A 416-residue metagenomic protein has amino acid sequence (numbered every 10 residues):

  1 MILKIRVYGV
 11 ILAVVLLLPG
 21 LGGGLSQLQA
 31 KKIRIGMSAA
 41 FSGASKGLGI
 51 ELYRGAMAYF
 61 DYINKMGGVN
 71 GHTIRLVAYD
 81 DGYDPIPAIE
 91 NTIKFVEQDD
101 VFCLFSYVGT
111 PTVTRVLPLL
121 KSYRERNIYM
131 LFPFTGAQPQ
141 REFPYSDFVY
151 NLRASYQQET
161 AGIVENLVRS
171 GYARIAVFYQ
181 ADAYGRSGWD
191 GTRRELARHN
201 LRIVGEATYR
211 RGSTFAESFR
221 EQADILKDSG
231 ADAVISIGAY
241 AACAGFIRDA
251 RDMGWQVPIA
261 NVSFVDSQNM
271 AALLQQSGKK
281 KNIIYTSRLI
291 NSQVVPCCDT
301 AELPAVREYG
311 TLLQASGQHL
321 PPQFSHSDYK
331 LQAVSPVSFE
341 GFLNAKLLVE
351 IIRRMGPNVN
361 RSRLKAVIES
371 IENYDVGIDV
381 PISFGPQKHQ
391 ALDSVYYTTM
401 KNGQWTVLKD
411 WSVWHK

Functional and structural regions predicted by a protein language model:
M1-R34, H415-K416: Short, low-complexity disordered leader/linker segments with a strong preference for bacterial N-terminal type II
G24-M37, G68-T73, V168-A173: Immediate post-signal peptide segment of exported/extracytoplasmic ligand-binding proteins
K32, G47-R54, M66-Q140, L152 (+3 more regions): Beta-alpha junction/loop-to-helix N-cap segments that form part of ligand/metal-binding clefts
R34-S38, R75-A78, F102-Y107, I128-F134 (+7 more regions): Structural recognition of the beta-strand scaffold that forms the well-ordered cores of secreted hydrolase catalytic
G36-M57, Y79-I86, V108-G109, F178-R186 (+1 more regions): Extracytoplasmic "Venus flytrap"
P87, Q138-P139, S146-G254, D299-R307: Extracellular/periplasmic Venus flytrap/periplasmic-binding protein
S146, A250-G341, W411-H415: Extracellular/periplasmic periplasmic-binding protein-like sensory domains
Q318-F342, V349-V407: Segments of small-molecule ligand-sensing domains
